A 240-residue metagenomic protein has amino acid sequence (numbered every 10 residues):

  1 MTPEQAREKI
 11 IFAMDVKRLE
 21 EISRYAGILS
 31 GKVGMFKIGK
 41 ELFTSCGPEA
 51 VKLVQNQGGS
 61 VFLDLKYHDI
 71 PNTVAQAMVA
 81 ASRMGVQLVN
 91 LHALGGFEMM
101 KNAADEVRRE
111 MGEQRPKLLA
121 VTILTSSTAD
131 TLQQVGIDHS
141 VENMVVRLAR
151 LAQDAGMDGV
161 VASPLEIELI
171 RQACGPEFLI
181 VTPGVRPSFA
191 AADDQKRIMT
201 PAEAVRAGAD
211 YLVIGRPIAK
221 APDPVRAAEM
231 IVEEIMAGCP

Functional and structural regions predicted by a protein language model:
M1-R24, E168-G175, A192, M199 (+2 more regions): N-terminal amphipathic alpha-helix/helix-capping segment at the start of soluble metabolic enzymes
E4-I10, T73-D158, S163-E166, A173-E177 (+1 more regions): Conserved anion-binding
F12, F36, K66, V89 (+5 more regions): Conserved, mostly hydrophobic/aromatic
G31, Q57, M84, A155 (+1 more regions): Structural motif
K37-I38, S60-L63, Q87-L88, E177-V185: Short hydrophobic/aromatic-enriched beta-strand-loop microsegments
M84-F97, G184-P187, D194-R197, P201-A227: Glycine-rich phosphate-binding active-site loops on the catalytic face of alpha/beta enzymes
M100-E106, E110, V205, I218-P240: C-terminal helical cap(s) of enzyme catalytic domains, especially alpha/beta-barrels
E166-I167, I218: Alpha-helix capping/helix-boundary segments
